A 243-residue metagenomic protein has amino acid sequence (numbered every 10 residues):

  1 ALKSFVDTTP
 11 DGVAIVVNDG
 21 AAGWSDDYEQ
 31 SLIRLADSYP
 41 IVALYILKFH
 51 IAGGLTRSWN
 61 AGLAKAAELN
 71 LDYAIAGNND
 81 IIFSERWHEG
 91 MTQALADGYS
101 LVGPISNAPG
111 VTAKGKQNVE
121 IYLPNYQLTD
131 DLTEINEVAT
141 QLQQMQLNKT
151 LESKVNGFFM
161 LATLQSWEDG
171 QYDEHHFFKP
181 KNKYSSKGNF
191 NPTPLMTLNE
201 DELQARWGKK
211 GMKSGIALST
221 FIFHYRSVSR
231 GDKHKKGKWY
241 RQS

Functional and structural regions predicted by a protein language model:
A1, H175-S243: C-terminal catalytic/acceptor-binding lobe
K3-G12: Short, acidic, metal-binding catalytic loop of nucleotide-sugar glycosyltransferases
V17-S31: A conserved acidic beta->alpha catalytic loop
F49-A66: Glycine-rich, basic loop-to-helix element that forms the pyrophosphate-binding segment of sugar-nucleotide handling
L71-I82: Short beta-strand-to-loop acidic/aromatic patch adjacent to the donor-nucleotide binding site
R86-L101: Conserved donor-nucleotide/metal-binding helix-loop-beta segment in metal-dependent transferases, i.e., the alpha-helix
V102-Y122: Short beta-strand-to-loop element that shapes/binds the nucleotide-sugar donor at the catalytic cleft/hinge
T140-L164: A recurrent flexible, glycine/aromatic-enriched loop bordering the glycosyltransferase active site that acts as
